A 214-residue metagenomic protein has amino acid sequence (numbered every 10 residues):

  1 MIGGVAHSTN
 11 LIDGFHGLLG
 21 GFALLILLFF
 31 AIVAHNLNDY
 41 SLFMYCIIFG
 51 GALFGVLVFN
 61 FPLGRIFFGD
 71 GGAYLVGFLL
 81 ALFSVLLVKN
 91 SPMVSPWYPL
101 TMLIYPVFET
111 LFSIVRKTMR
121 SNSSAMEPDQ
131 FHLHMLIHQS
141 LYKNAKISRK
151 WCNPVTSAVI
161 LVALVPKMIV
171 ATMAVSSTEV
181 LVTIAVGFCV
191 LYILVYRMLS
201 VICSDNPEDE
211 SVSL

Functional and structural regions predicted by a protein language model:
M1-S8: Function-critical hydrophobic alpha-helical transmembrane segments in multi-pass membrane proteins
T9-N10, V85: Helix-capping/transition residues at the boundaries of transmembrane alpha-helices and the short helical linkers
L19-L214: Alpha-helical transmembrane segments
